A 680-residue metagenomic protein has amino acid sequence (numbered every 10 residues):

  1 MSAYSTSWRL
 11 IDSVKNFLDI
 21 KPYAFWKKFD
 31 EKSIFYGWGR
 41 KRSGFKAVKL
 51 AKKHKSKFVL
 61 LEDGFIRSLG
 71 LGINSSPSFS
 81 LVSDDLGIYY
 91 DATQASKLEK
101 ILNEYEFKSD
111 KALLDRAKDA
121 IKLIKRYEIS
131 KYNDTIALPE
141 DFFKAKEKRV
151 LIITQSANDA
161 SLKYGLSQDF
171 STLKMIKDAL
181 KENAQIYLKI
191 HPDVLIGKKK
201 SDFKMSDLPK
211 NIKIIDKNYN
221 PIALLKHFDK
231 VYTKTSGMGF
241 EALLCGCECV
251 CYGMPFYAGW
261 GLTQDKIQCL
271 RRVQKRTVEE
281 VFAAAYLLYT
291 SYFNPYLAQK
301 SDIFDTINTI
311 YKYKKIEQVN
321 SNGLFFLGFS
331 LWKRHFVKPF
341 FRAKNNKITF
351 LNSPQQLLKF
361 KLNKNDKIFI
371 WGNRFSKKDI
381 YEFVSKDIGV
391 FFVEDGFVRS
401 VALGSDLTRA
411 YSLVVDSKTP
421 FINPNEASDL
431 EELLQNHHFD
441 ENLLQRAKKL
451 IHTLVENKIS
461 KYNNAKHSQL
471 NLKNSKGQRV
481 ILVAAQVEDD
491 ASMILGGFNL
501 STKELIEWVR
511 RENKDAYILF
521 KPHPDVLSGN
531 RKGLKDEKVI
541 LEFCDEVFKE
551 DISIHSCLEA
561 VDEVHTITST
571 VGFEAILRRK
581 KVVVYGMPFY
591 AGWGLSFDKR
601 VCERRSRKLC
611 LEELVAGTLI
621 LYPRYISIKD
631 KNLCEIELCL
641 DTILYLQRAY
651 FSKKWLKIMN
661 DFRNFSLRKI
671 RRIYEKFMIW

Functional and structural regions predicted by a protein language model:
M1-W680: Catalytic-core helical/loop segments in enzymes performing group transfer/polymerization on anionic/lipid-linked
